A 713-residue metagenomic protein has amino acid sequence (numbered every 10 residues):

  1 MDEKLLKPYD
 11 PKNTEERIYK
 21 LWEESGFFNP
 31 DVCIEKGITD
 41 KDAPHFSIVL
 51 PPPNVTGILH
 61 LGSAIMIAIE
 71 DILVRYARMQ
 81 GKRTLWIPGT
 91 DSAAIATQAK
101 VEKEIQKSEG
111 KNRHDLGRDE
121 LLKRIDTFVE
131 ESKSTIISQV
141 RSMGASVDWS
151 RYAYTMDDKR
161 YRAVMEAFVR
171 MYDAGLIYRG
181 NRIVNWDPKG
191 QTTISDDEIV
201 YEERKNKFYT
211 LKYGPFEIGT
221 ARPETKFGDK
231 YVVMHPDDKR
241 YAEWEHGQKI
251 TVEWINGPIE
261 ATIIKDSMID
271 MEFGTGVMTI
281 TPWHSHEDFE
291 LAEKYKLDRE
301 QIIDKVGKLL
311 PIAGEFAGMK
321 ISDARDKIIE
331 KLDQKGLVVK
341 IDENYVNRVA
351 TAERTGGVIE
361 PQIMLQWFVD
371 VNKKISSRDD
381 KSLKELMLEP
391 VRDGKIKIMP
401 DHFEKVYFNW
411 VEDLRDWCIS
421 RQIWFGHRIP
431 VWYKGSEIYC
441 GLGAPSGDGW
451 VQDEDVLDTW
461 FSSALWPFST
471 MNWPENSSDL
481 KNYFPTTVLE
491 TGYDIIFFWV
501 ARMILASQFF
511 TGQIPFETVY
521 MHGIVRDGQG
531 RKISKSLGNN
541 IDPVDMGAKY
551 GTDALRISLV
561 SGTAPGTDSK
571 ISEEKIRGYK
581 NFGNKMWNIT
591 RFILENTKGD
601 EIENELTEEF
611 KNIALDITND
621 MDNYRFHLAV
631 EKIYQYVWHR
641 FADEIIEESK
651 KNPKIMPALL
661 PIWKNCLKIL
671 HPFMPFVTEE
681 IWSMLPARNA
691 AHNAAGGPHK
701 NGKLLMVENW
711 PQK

Functional and structural regions predicted by a protein language model:
M1-L5, P51-L59, R118-L122, V147-Y154 (+11 more regions): Glycine- and acidic
M1-L61, R78, T84, V339-K340 (+2 more regions): Non-catalytic terminal extensions that flank enzyme cores
K4-K20, S142, S146-V147, A153 (+7 more regions): NTP-handling and nucleic-acid-processing catalytic cores
K7, G89-S92, L121-D126, S150-Y161 (+9 more regions): Conserved short loop/turn motifs at secondary-structure junctions
K36-V101, T155, V164, T220-A221 (+6 more regions): N-terminal catalytic cores of NTP/NDP-binding nucleotidyl/phosphoryl-transfer enzymes
S142-S146, Y161-T192, F408-K434, I496-M503 (+4 more regions): Helix-rich, typically C-terminal accessory recognition domains appended to large enzymatic cores
E202, I280-W283, S322, E360 (+6 more regions): Conserved phosphate-binding loops in nucleotide/dinucleotide-binding enzymes
R299-V306, V349-A352, P430-G435, F516-N539: Active-site and channel-lining beta-strand-loop segments that bind or position nucleotide-derived/phosphorylated
